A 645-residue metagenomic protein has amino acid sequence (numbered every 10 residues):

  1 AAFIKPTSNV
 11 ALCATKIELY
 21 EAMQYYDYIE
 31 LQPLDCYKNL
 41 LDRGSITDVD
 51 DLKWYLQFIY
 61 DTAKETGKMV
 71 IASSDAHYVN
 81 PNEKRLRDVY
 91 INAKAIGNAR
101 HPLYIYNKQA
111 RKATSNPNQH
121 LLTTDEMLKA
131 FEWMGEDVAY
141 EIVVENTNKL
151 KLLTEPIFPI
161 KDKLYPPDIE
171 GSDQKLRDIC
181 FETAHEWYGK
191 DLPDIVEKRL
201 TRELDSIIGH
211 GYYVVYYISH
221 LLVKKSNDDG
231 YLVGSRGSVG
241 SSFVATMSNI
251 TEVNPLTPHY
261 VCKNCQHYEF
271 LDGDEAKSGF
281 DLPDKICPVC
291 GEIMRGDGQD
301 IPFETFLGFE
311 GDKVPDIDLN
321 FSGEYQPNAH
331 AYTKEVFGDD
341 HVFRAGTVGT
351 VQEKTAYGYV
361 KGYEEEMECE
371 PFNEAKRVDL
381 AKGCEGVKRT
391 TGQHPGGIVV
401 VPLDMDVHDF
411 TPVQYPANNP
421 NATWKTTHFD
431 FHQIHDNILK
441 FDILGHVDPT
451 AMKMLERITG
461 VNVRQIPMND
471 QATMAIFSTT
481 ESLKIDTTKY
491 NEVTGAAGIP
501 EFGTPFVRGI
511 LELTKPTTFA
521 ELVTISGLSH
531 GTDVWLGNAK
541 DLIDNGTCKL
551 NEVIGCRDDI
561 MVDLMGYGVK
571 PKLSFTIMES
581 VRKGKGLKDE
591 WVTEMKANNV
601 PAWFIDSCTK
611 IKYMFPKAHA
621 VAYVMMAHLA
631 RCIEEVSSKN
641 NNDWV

Functional and structural regions predicted by a protein language model:
A1-C180, L222, L232, S248-W644: Mg2+-dependent phosphoryl-transfer active-site scaffold
R177, K190-G234: Helix-rich "cap/lid" substructures immediately adjacent to catalytic or cofactor-binding pockets
D178, E186, S241: Carboxylate/His-rich catalytic cores and anion/metal-binding grooves
